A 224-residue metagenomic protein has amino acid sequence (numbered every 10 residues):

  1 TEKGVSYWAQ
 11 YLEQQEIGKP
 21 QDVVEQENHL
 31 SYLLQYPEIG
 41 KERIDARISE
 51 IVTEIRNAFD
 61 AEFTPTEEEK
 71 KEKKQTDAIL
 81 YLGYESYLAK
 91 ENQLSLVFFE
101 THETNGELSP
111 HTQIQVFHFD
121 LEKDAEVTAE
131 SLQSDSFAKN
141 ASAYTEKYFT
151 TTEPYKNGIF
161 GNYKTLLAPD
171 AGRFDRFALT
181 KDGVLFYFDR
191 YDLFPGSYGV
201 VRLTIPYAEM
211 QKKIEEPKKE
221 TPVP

Functional and structural regions predicted by a protein language model:
T1-P224: Compositionally biased intrinsically disordered regions enriched in Thr/Gly
